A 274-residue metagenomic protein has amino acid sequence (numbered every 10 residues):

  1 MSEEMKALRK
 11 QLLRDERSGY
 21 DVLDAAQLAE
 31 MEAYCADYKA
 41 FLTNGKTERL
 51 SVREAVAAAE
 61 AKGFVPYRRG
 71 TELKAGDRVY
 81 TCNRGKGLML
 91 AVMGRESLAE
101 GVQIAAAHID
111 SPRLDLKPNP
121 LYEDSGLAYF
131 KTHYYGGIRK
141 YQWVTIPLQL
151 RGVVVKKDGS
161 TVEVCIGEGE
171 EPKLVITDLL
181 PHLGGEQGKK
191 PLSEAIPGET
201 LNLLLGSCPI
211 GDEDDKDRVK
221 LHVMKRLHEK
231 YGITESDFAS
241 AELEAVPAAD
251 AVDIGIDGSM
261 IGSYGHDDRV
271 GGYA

Functional and structural regions predicted by a protein language model:
M1-A274: N-terminal hydrophobic/helix-forming segments and targeting peptides
